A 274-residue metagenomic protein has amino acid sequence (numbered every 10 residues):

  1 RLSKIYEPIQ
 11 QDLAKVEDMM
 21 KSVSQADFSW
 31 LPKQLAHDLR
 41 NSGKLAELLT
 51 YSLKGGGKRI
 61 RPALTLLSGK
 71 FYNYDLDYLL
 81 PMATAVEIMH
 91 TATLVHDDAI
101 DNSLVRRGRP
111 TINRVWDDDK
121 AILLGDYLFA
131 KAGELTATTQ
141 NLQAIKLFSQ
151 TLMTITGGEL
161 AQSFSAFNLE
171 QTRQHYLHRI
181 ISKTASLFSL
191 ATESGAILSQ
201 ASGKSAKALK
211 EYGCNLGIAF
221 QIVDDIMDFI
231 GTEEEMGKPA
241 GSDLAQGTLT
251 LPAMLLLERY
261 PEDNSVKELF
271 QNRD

Functional and structural regions predicted by a protein language model:
R1-T91, V95, A99-R114, Q162-E170 (+1 more regions): Conserved N-terminal diphosphate/IPP-binding helix and adjacent helical/loop segment of trans-prenyltransferase domains
A26, A85, L147-T154, Y212 (+2 more regions): Short acidic/histidine-centered micro-motifs embedded in hydrophobic/aromatic stretches that mark compact functional
L39-A85, Q174-L216, P252-L257: Alpha-helical phosphate/pyrophosphate-handling elements in metalloenzyme active cores
L104, M227-F229: Conserved PLP phosphate-binding loop immediately N-terminal to the Schiff-base lysine helix in PLP-dependent enzymes
R106-L128, E170-T184, K207-E211, E233-R259 (+1 more regions): Divalent-cation-assisted or electrostatically stabilized phosphate/pyrophosphate-binding catalytic cores
D119, I155-E159: Mid-bilayer segments of alpha-helical transmembrane spans in multi-pass integral membrane proteins that mediate
G133-Q150, K267-E268: Transmembrane helix-loop-helix
